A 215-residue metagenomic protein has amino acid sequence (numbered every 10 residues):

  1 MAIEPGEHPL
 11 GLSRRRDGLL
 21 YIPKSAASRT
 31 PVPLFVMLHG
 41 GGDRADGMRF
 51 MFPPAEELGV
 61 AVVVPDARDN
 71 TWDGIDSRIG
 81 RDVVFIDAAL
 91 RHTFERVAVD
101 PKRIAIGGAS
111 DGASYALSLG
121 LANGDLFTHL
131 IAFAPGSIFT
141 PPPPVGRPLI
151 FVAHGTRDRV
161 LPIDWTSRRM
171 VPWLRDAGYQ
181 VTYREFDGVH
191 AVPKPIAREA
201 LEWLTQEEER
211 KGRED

Functional and structural regions predicted by a protein language model:
M1-P33, R78-R81, A109-D111, L117-L119 (+4 more regions): A domain-start/cap signature at the N-terminus of enzymes
I3-K24, T30-A98: Serine-hydrolase catalytic machinery in alpha/beta-hydrolase-like enzymes
F50, P162-P172: Short alpha-helix in the alpha/beta-hydrolase fold that links the catalytic acid
D69-N70, Y183-V192: Histidine-bearing beta->alpha loop at or near hydrolase active sites
F94-R96, K102-R147: Primarily recognizes the serine-hydrolase "nucleophile elbow" in alpha/beta-hydrolase and SGNH/GDSL folds
V145-I150, A177-Y179: Short, proline-enriched alpha-helix->beta-strand connector loops that line the catalytic pocket of alpha/beta-hydrolase
F151-H154, D158: Short beta-strand/loop motif that positions the catalytic acidic residue of the alpha/beta-hydrolase fold
